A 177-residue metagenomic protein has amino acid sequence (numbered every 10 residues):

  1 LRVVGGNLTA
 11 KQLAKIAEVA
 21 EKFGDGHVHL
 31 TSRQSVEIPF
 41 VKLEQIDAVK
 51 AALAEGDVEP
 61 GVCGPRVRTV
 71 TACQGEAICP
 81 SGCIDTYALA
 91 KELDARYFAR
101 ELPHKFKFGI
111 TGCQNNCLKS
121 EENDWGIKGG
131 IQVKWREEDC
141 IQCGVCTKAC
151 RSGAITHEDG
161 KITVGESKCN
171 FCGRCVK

Functional and structural regions predicted by a protein language model:
R2-V133, D139: Small-residue-enriched alpha-helical segments and adjacent helix-cap loops that form tight helix-helix packing
I84-T86, D124-K128, R151-T163: Short cysteine/histidine-rich zinc-coordinating motifs and their immediately flanking basic loops
W135, V164-G165: Hydrophobic face of beta-strands forming the core of extended beta-sheets/solenoids, especially the left-handed
V145-I162, K168-K177: Iron-sulfur cluster-binding cysteine motifs and their immediate structural context in ferredoxin-like electron-transfer
